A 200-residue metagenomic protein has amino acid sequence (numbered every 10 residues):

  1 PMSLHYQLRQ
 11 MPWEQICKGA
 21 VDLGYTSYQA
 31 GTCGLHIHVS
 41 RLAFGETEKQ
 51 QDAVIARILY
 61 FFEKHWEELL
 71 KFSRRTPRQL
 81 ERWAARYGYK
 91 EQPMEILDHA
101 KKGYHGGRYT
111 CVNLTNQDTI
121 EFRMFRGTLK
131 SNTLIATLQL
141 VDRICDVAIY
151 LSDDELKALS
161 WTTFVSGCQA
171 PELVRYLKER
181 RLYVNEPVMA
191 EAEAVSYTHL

Functional and structural regions predicted by a protein language model:
P1-D22: Active-site acidic/histidine clusters and adjacent loop/turn architecture that either coordinate catalytic ions
M2-L8, R41-E46, R126-K130: A generic structural motif
Y28, K64-E81, D146-K178, L182: Flexible helix-coil linker/hinge segments at domain or subdomain boundaries
Y28-G45, T119-R123: Histidine-centered divalent-metal-coordination microenvironment in nucleic-acid enzymes
D52-R126: Aromatic/basic-lined ligand-recognition segments that form π-stacking hydrophobic pockets flanked by Lys/Arg to engage
N113-A170: Modules that initiate DNA replication and primer synthesis
R180-A192: Acidic, carboxylate-rich catalytic segments that either coordinate divalent cations
Y197-H199: Conserved small/polar residues in nucleotide/adenosyl-binding loops
